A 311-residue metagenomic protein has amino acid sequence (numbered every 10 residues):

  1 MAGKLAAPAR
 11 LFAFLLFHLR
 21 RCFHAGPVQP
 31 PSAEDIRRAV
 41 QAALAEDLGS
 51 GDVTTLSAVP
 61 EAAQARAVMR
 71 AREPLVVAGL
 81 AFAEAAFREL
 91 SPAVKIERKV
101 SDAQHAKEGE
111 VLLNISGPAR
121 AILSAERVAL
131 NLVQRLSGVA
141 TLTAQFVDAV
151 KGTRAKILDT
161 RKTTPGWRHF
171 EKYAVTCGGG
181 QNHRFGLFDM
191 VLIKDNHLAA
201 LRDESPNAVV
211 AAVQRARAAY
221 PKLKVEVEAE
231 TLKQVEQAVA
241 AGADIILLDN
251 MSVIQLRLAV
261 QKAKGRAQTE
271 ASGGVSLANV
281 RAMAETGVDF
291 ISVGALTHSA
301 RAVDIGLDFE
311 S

Functional and structural regions predicted by a protein language model:
G26-E226, E230, Q234-A241, I245 (+5 more regions): Acidic/glycine-rich phosphate/pyrophosphate-binding loops and surrounding catalytic core that coordinate Mg2+
N250, G273, A295-L296: Short secondary-structure boundary segments
A295-S311: Short, charged, intrinsically disordered terminal tails
